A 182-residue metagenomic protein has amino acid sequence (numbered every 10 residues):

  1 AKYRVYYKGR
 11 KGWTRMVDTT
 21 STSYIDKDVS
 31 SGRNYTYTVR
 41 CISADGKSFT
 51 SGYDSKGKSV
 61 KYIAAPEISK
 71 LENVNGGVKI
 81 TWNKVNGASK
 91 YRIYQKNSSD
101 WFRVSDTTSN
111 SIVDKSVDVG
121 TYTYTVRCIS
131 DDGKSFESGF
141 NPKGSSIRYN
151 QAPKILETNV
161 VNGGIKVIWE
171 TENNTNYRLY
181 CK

Functional and structural regions predicted by a protein language model:
A1-G9, L156, N162-E172, R178-K182: Low-complexity/repetitive intrinsically disordered segments
Y3, T14-V17, K47, K58 (+7 more regions): Conserved positions within tandem-repeat grammars
Y3-S30, R92-D118, R178-K182: Recognizes extended acidic, P/S/T-rich segments that occur within or adjacent to Ig-like beta-sandwich modules
D18-S23, E72-K79, D106-S111, N159-I165: Ser/Thr- and Asn-enriched, surface-exposed coil loops between beta-strands
D26-G46, D114-S135: Beta-strand-rich modules
S43-A64, S130-Q151: Extracellular fibronectin type III
Y62-N75, N150-N162: Extracellular ectodomain segments of secreted/surface proteins
G76-G87, I165-N174: Conserved aromatic anchor
